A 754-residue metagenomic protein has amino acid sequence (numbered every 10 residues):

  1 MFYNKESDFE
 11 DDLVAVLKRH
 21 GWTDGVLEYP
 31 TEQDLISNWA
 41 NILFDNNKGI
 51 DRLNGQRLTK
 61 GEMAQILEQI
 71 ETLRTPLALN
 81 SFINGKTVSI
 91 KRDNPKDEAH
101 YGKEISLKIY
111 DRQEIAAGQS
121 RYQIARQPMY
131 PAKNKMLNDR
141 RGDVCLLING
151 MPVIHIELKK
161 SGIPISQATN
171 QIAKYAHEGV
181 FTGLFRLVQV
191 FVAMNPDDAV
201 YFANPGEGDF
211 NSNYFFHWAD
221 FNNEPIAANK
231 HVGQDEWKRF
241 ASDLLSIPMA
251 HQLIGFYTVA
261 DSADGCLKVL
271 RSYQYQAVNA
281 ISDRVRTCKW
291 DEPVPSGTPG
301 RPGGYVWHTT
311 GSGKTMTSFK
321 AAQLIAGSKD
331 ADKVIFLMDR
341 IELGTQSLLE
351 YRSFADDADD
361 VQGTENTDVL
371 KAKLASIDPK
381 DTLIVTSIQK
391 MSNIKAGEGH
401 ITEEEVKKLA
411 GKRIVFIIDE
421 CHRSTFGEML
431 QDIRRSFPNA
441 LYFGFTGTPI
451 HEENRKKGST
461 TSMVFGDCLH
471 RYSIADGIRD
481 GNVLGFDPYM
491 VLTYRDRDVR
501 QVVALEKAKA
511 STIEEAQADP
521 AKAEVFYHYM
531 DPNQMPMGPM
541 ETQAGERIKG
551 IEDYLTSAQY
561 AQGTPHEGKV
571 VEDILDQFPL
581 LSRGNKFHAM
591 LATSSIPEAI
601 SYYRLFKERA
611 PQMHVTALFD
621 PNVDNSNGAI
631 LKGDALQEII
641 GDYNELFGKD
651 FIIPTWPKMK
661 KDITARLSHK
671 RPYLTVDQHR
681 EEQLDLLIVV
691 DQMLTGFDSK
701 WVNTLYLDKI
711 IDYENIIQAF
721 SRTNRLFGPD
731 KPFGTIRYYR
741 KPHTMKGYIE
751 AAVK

Functional and structural regions predicted by a protein language model:
M1-K333, E342, Q346-D357, P379-K380 (+2 more regions): ATP-dependent helicase/translocase motor core
H231-G233, R455-K586, Y603-E608: Interdomain helical connector at the RecA1-RecA2 junction of SF1/SF2 helicase-like NTPases
T309-T310, E420-S424, S436-N454, G481: Conserved helicase ATPase motor motifs in RecA-like P-loop NTPase domains
S353-G399: Inter-Walker segment of RecA-like/P-loop motor cores
L383-I418, R423-D432, K670, V689-D691: Conserved RecA-like ASCE ATPase "motif II neighborhood" in helicase/translocase motors
M535-V689: Conserved C-terminal RecA-like helicase domain
L686-V689, M693-Q718, G734-Y738: A short beta-strand element within the Helicase C-terminal
R722-V753: Conserved segment of the helicase C-terminal RecA-like domain
